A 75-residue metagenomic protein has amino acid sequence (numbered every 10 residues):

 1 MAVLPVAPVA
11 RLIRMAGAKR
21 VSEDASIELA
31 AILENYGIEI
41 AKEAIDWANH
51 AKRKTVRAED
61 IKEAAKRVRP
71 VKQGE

Functional and structural regions predicted by a protein language model:
M1-E75: Terminal helix-to-tail segments of small alpha-helical proteins
